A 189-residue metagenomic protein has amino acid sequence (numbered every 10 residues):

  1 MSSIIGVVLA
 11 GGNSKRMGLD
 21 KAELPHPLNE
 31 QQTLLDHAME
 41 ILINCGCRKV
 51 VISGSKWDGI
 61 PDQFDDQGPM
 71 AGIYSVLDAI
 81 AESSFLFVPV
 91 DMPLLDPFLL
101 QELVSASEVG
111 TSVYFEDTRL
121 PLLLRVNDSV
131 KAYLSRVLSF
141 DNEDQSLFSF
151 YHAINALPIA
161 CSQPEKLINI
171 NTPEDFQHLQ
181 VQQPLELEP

Functional and structural regions predicted by a protein language model:
S2-S55, P97-L100: N-terminal glycine-rich phosphate-binding loop and ensuing alpha1 helix
G54, S112-S129: Short beta-strand-to-loop element that shapes/binds the nucleotide-sugar donor at the catalytic cleft/hinge
W57-D66, G110: Active-site regions of enzymes building and remodeling cell-envelope glycoconjugates
Q67-S75: Glycine-rich, basic loop-to-helix element that forms the pyrophosphate-binding segment of sugar-nucleotide handling
F85-L86: Short aromatic/hydrophobic "clamp" motif used to bind/position activated sugar donors
L95-R119: Conserved donor-nucleotide/metal-binding helix-loop-beta segment in metal-dependent transferases, i.e., the alpha-helix
P121-I154: Short, glycine-/small-residue-rich phosphate/pyrophosphate-handling segment
E143-P189: Conserved alpha/beta core of the MobA/IspD/sugar-nucleotide pyrophosphorylase nucleotidyltransferase superfamily
